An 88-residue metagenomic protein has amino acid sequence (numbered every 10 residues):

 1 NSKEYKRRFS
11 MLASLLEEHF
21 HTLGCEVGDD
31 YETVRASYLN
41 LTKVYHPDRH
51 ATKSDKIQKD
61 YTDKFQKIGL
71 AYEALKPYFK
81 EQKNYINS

Functional and structural regions predicted by a protein language model:
N1-L41, K64-S88: Short "pre-J" leader segments immediately N-terminal to J/J-like domains in DnaJ-family and J-like proteins
H46-P47: Proline-aspartate-enriched helix->loop->beta-strand connector
H50: Active-site beta-loop-alpha junctions enriched in small/polar residues
K53-Q58: Short, surface-exposed loop/turn segments at secondary-structure junctions
